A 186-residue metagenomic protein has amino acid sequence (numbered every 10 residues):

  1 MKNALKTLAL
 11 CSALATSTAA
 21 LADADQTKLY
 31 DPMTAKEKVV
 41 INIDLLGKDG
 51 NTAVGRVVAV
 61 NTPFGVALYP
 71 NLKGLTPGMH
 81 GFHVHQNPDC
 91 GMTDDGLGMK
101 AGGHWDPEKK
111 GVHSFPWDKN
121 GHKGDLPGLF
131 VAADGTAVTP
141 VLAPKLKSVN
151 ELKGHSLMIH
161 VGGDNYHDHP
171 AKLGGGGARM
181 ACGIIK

Functional and structural regions predicted by a protein language model:
M1-A22: Gram-negative bacterial Sec-dependent N-terminal signal peptides
L21-M79, V84-K186: N-terminal leader/targeting pre-sequences
